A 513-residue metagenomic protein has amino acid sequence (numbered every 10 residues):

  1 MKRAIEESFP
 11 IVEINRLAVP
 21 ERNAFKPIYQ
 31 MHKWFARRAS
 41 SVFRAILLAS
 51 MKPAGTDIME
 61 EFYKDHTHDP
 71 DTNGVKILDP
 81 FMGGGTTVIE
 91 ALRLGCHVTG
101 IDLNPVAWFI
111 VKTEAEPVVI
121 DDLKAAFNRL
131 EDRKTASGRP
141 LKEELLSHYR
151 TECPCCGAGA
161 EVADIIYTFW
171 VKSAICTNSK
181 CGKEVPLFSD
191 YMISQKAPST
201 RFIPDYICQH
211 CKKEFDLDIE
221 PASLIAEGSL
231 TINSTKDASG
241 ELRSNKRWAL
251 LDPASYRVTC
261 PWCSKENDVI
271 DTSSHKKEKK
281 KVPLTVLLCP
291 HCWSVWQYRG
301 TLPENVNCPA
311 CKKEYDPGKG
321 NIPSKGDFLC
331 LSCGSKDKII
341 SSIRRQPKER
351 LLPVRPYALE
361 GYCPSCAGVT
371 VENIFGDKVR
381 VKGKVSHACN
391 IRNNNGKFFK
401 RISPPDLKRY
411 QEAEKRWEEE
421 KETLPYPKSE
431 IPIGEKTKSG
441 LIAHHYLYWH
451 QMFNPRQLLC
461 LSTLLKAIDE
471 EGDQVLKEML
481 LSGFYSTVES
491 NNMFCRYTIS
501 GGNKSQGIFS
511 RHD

Functional and structural regions predicted by a protein language model:
M1-L78, V88, L92-D513: Nucleic-acid modification enzymes, centered on SAM-dependent nucleic-acid methyltransferases
F81: Conserved glycine-centered beta->alpha loop in an early N-terminal alpha/beta scaffold
G84: Conserved SAM/SAH-binding loop
